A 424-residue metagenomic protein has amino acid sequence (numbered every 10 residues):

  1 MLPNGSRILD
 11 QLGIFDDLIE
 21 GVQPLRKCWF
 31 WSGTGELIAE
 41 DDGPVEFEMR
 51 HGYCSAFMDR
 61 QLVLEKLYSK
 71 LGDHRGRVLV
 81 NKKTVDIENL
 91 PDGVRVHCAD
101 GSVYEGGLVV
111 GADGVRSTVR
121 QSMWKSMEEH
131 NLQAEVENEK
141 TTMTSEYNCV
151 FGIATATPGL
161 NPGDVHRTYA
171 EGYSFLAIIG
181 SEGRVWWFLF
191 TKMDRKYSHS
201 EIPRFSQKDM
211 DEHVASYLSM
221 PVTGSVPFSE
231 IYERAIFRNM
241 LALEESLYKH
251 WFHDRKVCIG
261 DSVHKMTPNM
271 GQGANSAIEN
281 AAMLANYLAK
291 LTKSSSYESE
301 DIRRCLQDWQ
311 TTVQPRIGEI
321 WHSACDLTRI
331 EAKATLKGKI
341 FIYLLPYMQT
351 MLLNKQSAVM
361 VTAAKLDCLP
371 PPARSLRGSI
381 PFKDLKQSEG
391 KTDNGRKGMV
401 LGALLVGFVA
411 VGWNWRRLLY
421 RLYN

Functional and structural regions predicted by a protein language model:
M1, I14, P44-V45, G93-V94 (+3 more regions): Short, glycine/charged-enriched secondary-structure capping and boundary segments
M1-K70, H74, E88: Active-site-adjacent segment of FAD-dependent monooxygenases/related oxidoreductases
L12-G13, V22, D41-D42, P91 (+3 more regions): Short, flexible helix/strand-to-coil boundary loops that buttress conserved ligand/catalytic motifs in alpha/beta
E20-K27, A215-I236, S295-Q307, I320-W321: Acidic/histidine metal-binding catalytic segments
G35, N286-N424: C-terminal helical "tail/cap" subdomain of flavin- and related membrane-associated enzymes
F57-M58, V78, V103, N275: Short aromatic/basic micro-patch
E65-S69, D73-G76, V80-L243, L247-Y248 (+1 more regions): Conserved FAD-binding catalytic core of PHBH/FMO-like flavoproteins
V110-G111, F237-D326: Conserved mid-domain beta->alpha element of the FAD-binding
